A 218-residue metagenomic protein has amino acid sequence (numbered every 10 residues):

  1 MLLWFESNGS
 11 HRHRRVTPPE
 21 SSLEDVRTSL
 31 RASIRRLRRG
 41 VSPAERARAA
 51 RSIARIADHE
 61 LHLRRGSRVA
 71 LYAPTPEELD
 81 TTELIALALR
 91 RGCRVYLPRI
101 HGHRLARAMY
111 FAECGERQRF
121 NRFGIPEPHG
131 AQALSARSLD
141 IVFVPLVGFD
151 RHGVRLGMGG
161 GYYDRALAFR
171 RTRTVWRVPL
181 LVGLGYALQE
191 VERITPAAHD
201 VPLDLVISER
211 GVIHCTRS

Functional and structural regions predicted by a protein language model:
L2-S138: N-terminal active-site beta-alpha-beta segment that forms phosphate/nucleotide-binding and substrate-recognition loops
F5, R14-T17, S21, R104-S218: Conserved phosphate- and dinucleotide-binding cores of soluble alpha/beta proteins, encompassing both enzyme active
